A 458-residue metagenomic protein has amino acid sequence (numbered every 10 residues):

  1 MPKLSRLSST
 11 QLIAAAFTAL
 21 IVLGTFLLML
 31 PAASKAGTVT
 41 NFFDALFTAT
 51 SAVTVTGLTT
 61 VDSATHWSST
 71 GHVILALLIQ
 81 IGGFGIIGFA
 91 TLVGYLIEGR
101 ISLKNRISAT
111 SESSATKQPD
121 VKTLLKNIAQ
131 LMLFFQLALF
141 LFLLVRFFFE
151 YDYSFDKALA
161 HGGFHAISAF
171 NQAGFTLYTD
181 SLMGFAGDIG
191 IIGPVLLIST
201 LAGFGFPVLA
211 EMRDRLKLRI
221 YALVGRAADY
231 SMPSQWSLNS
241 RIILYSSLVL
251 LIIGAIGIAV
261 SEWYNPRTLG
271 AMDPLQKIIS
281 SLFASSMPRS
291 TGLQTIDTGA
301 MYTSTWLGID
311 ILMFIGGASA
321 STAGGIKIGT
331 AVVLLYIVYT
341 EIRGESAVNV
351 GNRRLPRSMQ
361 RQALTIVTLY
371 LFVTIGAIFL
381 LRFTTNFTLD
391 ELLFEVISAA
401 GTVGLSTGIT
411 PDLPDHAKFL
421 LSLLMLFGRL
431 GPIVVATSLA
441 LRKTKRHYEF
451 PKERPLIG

Functional and structural regions predicted by a protein language model:
M1-G458: Membrane-proximal intracellular helices of multi-pass ion channels
